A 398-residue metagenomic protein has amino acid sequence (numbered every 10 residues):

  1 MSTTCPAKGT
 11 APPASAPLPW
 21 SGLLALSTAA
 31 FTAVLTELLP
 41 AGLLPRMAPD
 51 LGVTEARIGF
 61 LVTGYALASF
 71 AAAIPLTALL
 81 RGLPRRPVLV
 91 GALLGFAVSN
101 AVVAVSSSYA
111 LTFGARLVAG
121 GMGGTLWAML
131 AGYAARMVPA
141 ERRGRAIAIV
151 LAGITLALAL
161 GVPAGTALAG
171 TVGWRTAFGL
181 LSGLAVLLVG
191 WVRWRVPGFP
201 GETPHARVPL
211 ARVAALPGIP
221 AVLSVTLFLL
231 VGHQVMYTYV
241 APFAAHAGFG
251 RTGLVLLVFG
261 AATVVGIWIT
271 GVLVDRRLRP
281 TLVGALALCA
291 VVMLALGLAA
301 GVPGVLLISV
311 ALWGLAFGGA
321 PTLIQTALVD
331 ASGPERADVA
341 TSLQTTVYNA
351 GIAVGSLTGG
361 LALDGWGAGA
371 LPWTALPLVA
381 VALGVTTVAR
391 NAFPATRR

Functional and structural regions predicted by a protein language model:
G52, P84, V105-L111, A299-G301: Helix-breaking motifs and short loop linkers at transmembrane-helix boundaries and internal kinks in secondary membrane
A71-S107: Conserved MFS/SLC helix-loop-helix module at the cytosolic interface between two early adjacent transmembrane helices
A72-R85, G266-L278, L363: Helix-to-loop junctions at the C-terminal end of transmembrane segments in multipass secondary transporters
G95, S99-V102, A110-A119, G304-L312: Paired small-residue
Y109, A115-I154: Cytoplasmic helix-loop-helix junction between adjacent transmembrane helices in 12-TM secondary transporters
L126-V138, G319-G333: Intracellular juxtamembrane helix-capping segments at the cytosolic ends of symmetry-related transmembrane helices
S182-E202, V385-A389: C-terminal membrane-cytosol helix-exit motif in multi-pass small-molecule transporters
P280-I324: C-terminal transmembrane helical hairpin of 12-TM major facilitator-type secondary transporters
